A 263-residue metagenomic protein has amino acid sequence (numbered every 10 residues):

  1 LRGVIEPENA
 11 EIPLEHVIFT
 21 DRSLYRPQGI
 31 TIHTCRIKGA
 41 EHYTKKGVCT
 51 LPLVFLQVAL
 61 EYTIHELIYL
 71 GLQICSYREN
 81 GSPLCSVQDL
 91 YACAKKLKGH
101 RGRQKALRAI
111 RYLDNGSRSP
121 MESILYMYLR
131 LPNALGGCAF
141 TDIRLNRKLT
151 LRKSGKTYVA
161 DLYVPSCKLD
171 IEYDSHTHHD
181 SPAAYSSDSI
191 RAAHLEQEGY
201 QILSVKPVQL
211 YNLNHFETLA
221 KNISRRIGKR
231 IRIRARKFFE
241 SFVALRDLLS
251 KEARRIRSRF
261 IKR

Functional and structural regions predicted by a protein language model:
L1-R101, A235, F242-R263: Short gly/ser-rich loop at a beta-strand->alpha-helix junction or flexible surface loop bordering the NTP-binding
V87-R263: Surface segments flanking catalytic/ligand-binding clefts of nucleic-acid enzymes
